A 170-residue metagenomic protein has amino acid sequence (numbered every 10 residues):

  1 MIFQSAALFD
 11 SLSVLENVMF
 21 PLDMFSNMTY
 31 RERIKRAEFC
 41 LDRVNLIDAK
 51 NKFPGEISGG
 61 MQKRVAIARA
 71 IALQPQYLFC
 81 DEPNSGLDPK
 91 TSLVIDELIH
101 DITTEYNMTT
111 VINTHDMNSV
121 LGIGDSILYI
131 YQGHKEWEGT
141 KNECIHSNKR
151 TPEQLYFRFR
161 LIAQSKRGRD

Functional and structural regions predicted by a protein language model:
L15-D23, I34: Short helical segment in ABC ATPase nucleotide-binding domains corresponding to the A-loop/adjacent helical element
F53-I57, M61: Conserved ABC ATPase signature
A72-Q76: A short, proline-enriched helix->beta-strand linker immediately N-terminal to the Walker B motif in ABC-type P-loop
L78-D81: Catalytic Walker B motif of ABC-type/P-loop ATPase nucleotide-binding domains
P89-T91: Helix N-cap at the start of a conserved alpha-helix in ABC-type nucleotide-binding domains
T114-H115: H-loop/switch region of ABC-family ATPase nucleotide-binding domains
